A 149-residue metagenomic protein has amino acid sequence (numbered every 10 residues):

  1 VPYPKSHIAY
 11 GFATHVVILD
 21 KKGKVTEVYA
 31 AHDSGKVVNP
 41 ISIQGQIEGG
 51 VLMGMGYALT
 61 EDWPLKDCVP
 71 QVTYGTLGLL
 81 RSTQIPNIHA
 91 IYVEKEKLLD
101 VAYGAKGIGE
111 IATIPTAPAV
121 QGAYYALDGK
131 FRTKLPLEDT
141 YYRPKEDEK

Functional and structural regions predicted by a protein language model:
V1-K149: C-terminal catalytic domains of large/alpha subunits in multi-subunit enzymes
